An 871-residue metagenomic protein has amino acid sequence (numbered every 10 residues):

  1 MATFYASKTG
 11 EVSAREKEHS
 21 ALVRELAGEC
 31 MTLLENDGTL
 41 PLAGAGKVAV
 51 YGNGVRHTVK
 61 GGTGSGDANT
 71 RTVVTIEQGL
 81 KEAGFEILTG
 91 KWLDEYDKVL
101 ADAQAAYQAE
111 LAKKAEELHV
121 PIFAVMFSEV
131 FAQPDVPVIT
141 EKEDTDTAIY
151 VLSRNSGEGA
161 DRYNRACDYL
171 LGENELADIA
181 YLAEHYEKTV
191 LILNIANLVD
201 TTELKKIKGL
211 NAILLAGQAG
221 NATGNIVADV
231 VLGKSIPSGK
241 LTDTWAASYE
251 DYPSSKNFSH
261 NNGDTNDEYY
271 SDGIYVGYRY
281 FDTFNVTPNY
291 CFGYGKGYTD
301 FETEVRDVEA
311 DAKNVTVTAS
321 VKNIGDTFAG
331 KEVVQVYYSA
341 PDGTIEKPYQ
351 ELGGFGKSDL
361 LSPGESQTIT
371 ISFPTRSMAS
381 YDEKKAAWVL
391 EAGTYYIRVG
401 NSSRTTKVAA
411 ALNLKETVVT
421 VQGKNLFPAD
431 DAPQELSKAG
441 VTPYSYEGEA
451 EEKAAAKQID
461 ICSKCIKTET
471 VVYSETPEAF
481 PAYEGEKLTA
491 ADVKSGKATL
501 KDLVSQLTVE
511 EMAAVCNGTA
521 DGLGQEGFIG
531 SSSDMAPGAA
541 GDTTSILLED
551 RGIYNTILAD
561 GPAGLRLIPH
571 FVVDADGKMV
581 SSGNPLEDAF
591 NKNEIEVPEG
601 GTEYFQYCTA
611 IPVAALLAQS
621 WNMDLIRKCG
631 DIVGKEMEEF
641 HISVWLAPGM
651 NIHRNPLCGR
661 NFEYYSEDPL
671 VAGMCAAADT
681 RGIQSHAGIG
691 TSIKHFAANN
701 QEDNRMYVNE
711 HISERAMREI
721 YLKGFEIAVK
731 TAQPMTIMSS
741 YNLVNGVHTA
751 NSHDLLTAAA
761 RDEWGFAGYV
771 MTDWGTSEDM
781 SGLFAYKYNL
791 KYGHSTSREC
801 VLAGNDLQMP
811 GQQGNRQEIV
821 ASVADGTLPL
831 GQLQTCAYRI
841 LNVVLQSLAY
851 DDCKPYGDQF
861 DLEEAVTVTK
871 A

Functional and structural regions predicted by a protein language model:
M1-Y381, V389-R404, Q422-A871: Glycoside hydrolase catalytic-domain context in secreted enzymes
A386: Extracellular/periplasmic metallocenter environments
T405-Q422: Short beta-strand elements
